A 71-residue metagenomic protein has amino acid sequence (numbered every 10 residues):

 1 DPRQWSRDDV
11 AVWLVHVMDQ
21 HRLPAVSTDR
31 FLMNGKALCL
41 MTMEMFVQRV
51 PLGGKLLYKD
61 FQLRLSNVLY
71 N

Functional and structural regions predicted by a protein language model:
D1-N71: Eukaryotic low-complexity, proline/serine- and acidic-rich intrinsically disordered regions that serve as multivalent
